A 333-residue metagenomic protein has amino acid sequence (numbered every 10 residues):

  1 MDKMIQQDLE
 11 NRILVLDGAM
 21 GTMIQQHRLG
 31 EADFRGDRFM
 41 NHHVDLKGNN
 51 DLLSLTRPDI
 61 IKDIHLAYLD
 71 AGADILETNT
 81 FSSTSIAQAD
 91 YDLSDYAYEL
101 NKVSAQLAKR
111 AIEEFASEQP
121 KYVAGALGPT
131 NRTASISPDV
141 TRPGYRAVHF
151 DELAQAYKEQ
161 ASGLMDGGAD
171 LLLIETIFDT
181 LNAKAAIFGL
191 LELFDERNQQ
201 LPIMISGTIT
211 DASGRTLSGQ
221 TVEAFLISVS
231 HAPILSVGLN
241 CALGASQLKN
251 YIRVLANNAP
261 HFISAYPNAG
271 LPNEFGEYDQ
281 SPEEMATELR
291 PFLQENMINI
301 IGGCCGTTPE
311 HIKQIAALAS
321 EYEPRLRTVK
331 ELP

Functional and structural regions predicted by a protein language model:
M1-P333: Domain-level signal for soluble alpha/beta catalytic cores
